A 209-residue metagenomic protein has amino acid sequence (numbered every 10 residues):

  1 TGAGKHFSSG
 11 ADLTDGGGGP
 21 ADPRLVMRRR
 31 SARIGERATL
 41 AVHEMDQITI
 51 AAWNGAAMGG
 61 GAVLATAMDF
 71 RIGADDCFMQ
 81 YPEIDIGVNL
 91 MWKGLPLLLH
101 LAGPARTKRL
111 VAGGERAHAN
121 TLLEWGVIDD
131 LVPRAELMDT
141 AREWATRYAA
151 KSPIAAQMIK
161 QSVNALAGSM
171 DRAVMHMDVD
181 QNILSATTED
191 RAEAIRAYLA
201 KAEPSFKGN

Functional and structural regions predicted by a protein language model:
G2-L40, G87, M170: Glycine- (often His-adjacent) and acidic-residue-rich active-site loop that binds/positions the CoA thioester
L40-I154, D180, T188, E193: Crotonase-fold acyl-CoA enzyme core
A155-Q161: Amphipathic alpha-helical segments used for helix-helix packing
S169-M175: Short beta-strand->loop
R196-N209: Terminal low-complexity tails and localization/encapsulation signals of metabolic enzymes
